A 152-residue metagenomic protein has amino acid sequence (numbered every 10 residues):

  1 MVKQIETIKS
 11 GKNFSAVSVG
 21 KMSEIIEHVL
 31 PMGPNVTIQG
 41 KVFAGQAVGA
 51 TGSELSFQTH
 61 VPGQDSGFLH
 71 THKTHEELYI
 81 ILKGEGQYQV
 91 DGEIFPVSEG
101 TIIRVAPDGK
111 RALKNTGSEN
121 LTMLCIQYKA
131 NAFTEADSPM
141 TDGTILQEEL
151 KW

Functional and structural regions predicted by a protein language model:
M1-G52, S138-W152: A short, N-terminal "cap"/entry segment at the start of jelly-roll beta-barrel domains of the cupin/DSBH fold
K3, A112-W152: Double-stranded beta-helix
T37-F43, S56-H72: Conserved short histidine dyad/triad with adjacent acidic residue
T51, Q89-E93: Short strand-coil-strand connectors
F57-V61, T71-Q89, I126-K129: Short, conserved beta-strand element in jelly-roll/cupin
Q64, E76, K83-E85, D108-K110 (+1 more regions): A generic structural motif
F68, Y88-Q89, V105, R111-G117: Short beta-strand His + acidic residue motifs that chelate non-heme Fe in jelly-roll/DSBH and cupin folds
G92-P107: Short acidic-glycine-tyrosine-enriched beta hairpin
